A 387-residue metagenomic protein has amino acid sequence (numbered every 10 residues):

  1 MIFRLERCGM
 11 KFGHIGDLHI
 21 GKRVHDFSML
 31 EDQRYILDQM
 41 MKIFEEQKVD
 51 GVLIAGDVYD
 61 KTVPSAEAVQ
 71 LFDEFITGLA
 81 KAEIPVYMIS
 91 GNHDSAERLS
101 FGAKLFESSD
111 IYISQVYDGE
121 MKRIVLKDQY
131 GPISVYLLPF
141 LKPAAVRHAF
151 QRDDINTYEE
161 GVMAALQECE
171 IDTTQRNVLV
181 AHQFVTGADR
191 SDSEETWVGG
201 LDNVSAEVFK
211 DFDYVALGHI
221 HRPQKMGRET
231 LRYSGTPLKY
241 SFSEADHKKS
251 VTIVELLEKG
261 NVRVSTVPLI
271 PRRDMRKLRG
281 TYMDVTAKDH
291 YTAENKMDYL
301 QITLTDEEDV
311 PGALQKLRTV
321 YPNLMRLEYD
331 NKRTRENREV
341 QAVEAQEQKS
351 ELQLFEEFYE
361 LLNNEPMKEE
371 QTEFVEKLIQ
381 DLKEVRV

Functional and structural regions predicted by a protein language model:
M1-F75, E370-K377, D381, V385-R386: N-terminal active-site segment of His-dependent metallophosphoesterases
F3-C8, E46, G51, L256-V387: Accessory, non-catalytic peripheral segments of nucleic-acid enzymes
D17, D57, G91-N92, H182 (+2 more regions): Active-site glycine-centered loops adjacent to acidic/histidine catalytic or metal-binding residues that shape
P64, H93-G227: His/Asp/Glu-rich metal-coordinating catalytic cores of metallo-dependent phosphodiesterases/hydrolases acting on
L71-E83, V204-D211: Catalytic-core regions built around general acid/base machinery
K81-V86, Q175: A short helix->loop->beta-strand "cap" motif at the edges of active sites that frequently abuts
M121-Q129, I133, L138, L231-K296: Binuclear metal-dependent phosphoesterase catalytic core
